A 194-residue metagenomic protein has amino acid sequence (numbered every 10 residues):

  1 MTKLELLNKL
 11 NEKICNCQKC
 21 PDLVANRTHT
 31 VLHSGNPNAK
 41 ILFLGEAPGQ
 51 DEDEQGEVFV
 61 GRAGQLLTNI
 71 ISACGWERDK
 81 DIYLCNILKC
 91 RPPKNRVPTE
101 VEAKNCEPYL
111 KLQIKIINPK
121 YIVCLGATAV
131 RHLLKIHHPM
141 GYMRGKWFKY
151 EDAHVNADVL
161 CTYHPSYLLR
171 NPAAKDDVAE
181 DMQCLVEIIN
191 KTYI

Functional and structural regions predicted by a protein language model:
M1-I194: A polyanion-binding, active-site-adjacent surface
